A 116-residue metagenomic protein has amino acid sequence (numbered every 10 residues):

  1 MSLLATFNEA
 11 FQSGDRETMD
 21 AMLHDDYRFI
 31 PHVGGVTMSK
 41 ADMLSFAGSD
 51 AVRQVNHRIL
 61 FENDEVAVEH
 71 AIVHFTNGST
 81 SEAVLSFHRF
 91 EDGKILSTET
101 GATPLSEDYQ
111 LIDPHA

Functional and structural regions predicted by a protein language model:
A5-E9: Amphipathic alpha-helical repeat scaffolds
S13-R28: Short, well-ordered alpha-helical segments enriched in acidic and aromatic residues
I30, G34, A41-A116: A beta-strand edge to alpha-helix "cap/lid" segment located at domain peripheries
